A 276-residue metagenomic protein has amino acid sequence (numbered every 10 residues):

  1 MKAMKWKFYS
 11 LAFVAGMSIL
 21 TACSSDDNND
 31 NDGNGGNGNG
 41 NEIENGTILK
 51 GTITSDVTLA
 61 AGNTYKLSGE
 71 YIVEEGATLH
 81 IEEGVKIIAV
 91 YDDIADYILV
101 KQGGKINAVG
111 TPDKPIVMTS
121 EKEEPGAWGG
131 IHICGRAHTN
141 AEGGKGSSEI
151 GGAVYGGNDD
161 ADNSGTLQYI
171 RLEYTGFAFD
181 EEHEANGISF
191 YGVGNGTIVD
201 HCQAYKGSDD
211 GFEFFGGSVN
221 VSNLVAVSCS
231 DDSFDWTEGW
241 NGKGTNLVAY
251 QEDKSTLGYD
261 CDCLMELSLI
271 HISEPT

Functional and structural regions predicted by a protein language model:
K2-S10: Bacterial N-terminal signal peptides that target proteins for export
F13: Catalytic His-Asp segment of secreted/periplasmic serine-dependent ester chemistry enzymes
I19-A22: C-terminal motif of bacterial Sec signal peptides marking the signal peptidase cleavage site
S24-L269, S273: Beta-strand/loop edge motif enriched in small/polar residues
